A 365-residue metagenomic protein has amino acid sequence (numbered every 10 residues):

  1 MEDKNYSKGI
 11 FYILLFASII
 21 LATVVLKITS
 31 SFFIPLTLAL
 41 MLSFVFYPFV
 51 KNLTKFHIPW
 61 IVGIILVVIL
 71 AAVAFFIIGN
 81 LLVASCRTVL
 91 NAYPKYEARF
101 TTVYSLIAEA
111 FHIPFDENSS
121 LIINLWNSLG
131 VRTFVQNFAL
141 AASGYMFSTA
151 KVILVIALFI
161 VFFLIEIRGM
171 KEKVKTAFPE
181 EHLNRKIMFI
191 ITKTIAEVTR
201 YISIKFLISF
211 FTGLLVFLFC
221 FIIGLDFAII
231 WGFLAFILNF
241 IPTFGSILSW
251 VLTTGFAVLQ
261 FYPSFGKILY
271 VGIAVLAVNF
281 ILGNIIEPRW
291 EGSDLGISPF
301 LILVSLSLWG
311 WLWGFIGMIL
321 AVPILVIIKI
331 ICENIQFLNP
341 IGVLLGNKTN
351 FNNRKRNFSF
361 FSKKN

Functional and structural regions predicted by a protein language model:
M1-A84, I160, T176, L325-V326 (+1 more regions): Anchoring transmembrane alpha helix of integral membrane proteins
K4-L21, R87-A108, A142-F159, G213-I223 (+3 more regions): Hydrophobic alpha-helical transmembrane segments
F11, F147-F256, F265-Y270: Alpha-helical transmembrane segments and their immediate interhelical loop/hinge regions in multi-pass membrane
S30-L38, I222-F233, Y262-Y270, I297-I302 (+1 more regions): Membrane-water interface of transmembrane alpha-helices in multipass transporters/channels
L42-S43, L70-A74, I160, F233-F244 (+5 more regions): Hydrophobic transmembrane alpha-helices
F49-F56, I77-V155, I165-I167, K173 (+1 more regions): Juxtamembrane membrane-interface segments in integral membrane proteins
I58-V67, N118, E180, N184-M188 (+5 more regions): Membrane-interface starts of transmembrane alpha-helices
I268-N365: Hydrophobic alpha-helical transmembrane segments of membrane transport and translocation systems, primarily multi-pass
